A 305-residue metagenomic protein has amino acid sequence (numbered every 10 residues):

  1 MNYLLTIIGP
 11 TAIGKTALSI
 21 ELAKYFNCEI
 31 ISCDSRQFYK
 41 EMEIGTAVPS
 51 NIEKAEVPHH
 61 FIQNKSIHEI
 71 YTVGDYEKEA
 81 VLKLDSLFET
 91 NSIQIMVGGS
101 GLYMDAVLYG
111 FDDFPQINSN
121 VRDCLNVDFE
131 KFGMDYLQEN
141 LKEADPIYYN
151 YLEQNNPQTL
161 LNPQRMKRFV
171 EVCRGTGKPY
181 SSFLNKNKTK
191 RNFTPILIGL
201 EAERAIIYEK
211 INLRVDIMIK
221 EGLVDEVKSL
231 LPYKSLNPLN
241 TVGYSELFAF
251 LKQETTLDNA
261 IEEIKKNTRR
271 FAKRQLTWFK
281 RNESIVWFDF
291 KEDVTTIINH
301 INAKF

Functional and structural regions predicted by a protein language model:
M1-F305: Phosphate/pyrophosphate-binding catalytic cores of soluble transferases and nucleic-acid-acting enzymes
